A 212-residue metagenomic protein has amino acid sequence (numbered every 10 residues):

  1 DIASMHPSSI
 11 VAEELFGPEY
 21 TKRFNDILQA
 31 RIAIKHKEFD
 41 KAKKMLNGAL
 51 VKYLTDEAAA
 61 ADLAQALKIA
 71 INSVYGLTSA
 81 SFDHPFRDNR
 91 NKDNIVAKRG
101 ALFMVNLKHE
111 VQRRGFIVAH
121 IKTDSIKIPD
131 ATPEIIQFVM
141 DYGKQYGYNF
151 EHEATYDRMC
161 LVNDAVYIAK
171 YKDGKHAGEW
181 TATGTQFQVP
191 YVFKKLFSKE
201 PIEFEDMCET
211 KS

Functional and structural regions predicted by a protein language model:
I2-S212: Conserved acidic
